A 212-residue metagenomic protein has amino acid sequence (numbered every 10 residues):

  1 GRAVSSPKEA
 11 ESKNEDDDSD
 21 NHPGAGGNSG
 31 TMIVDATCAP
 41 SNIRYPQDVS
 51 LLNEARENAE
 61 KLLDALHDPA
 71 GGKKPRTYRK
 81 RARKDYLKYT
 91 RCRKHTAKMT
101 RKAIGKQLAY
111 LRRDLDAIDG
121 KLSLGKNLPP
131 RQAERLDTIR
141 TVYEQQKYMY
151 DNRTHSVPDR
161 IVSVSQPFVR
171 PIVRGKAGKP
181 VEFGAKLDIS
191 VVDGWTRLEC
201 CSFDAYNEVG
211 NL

Functional and structural regions predicted by a protein language model:
G1-Q166: Active-site- or DNA-interface-adjacent structural scaffold in DNA-acting proteins
L63, P158-V164, F168-L212: Short, well-ordered secondary-structure "scaffold" segments embedded in the functional core of diverse domains
